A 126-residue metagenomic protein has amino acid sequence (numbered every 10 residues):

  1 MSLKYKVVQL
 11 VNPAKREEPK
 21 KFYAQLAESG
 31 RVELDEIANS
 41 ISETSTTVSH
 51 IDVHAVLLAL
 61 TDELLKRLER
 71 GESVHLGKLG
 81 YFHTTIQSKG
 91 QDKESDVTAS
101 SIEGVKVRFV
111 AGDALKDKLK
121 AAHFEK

Functional and structural regions predicted by a protein language model:
M1-K126: Strongly charged
